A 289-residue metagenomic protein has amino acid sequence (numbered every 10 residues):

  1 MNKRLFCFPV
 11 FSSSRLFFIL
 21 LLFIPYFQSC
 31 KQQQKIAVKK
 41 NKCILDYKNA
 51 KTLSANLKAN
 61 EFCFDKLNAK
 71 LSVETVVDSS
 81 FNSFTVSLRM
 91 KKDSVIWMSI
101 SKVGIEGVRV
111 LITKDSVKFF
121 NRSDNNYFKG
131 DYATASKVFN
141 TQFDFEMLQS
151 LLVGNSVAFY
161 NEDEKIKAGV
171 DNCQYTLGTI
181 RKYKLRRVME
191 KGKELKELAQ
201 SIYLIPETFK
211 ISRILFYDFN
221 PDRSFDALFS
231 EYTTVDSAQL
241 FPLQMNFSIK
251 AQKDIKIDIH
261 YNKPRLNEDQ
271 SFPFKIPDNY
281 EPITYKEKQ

Functional and structural regions predicted by a protein language model:
M1-K31: Sec-dependent bacterial lipoprotein signal peptides
C30-S80, T284-Q289: N-terminal leader/targeting segments and the immediate start of mature chains
Q32, K165-N279: Gly/Pro-enriched, hydrophobic low-complexity segments that function as extracytoplasmic propeptides/linkers
A59-L67, D78-N82, R89, V110 (+3 more regions): Edge/loop elements at the starts and ends of beta-strands within beta-rich repeat scaffolds
V73-V77, S123, I249: Transmembrane beta-strands of outer-membrane beta-barrel pores
D78-F81, I100-R109, F219-S224, K250-K256: Solvent-exposed loop/turn segments connecting transmembrane beta-strands in outer-membrane beta-barrel proteins
V95-E146: An acidic-aromatic
V138-K167: C-terminal low-complexity, charged extensions that often adopt amphipathic alpha-helices
